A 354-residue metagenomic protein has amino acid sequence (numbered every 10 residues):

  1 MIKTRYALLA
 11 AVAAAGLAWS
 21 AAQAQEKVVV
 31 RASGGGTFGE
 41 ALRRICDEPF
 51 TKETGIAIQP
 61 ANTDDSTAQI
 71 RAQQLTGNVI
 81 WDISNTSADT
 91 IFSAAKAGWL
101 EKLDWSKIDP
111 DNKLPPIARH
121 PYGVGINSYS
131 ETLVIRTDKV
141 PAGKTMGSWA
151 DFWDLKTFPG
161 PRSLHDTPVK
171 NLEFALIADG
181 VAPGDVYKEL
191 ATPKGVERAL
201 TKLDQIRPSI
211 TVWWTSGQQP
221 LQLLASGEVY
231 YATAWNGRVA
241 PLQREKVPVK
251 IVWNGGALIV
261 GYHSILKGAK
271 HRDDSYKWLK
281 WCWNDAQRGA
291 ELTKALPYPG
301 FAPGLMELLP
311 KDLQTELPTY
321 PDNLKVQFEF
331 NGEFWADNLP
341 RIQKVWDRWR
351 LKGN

Functional and structural regions predicted by a protein language model:
M1-L9: Bacterial N-terminal signal peptides that target proteins for export
A18-A24: Sec/Tat signal peptide C-region and signal peptidase I cleavage site
Q25-A94: Early extracytoplasmic/lumenal segment of secretory-pathway proteins
S33-R43, V79-W81, N85-L223: Extracytoplasmic ligand-binding site segments that recognize negatively charged/polar headgroups
I91-S93, A225, Y231-P248: A ligand-binding cleft/hinge motif common to bilobed small-molecule-binding domains
K113, Y129, E197-I206, Q243-A269: Periplasmic-binding protein-like
G261, L266-F330: Mature extracytoplasmic/periplasmic domains
D322-N354: Conserved C-terminal helix/tail region of periplasmic/extracytoplasmic solute-binding proteins
